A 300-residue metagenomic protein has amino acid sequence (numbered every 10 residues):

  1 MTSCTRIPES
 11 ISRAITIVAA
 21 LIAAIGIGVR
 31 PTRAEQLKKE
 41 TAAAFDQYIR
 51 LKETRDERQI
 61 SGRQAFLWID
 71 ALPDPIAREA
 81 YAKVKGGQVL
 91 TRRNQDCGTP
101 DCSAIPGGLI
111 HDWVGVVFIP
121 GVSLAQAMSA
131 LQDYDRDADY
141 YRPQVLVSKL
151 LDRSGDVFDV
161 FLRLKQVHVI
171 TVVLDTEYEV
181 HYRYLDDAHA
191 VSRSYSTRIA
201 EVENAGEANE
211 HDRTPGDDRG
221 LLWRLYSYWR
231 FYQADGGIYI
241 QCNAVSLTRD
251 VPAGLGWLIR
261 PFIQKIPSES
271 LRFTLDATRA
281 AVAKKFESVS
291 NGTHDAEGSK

Functional and structural regions predicted by a protein language model:
T2-V18: Bacterial N-terminal signal peptides that target proteins for export
A20-L21, T32: Cleavable N-terminal signal peptides
A23-I27: Hydrophobic alpha-helical membrane-insertion segments, chiefly the h-region of N-terminal signal peptides
G28-A34: Sec/Tat signal peptide C-region and signal peptidase I cleavage site
E35-K300: Eukaryotic helix-grip
